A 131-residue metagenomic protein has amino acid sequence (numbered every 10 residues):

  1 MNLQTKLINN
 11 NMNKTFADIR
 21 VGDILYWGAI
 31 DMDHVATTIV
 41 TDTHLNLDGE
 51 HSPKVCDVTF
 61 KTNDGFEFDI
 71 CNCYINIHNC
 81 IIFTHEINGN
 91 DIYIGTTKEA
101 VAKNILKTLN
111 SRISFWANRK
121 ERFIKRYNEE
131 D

Functional and structural regions predicted by a protein language model:
N2-R20: Mixed-charge, Lys/Arg-rich low-complexity intrinsically disordered regions
K14-A17, D31, C80-I87: Eukaryotic intrinsically disordered, low-complexity tracts enriched in Ser/Pro/Thr/Gly and charged residues that serve
I30-D31, D64: Solvent-exposed strand-loop boundary residues in beta-sheet-rich modules
D31-G49: Short beta-strand-centered aromatic/proline hotspots
L45-T59: Short, solvent-exposed secondary-structure boundary/capping segments
D57-E130: Intrinsically disordered, low-complexity, charged/polar segments
